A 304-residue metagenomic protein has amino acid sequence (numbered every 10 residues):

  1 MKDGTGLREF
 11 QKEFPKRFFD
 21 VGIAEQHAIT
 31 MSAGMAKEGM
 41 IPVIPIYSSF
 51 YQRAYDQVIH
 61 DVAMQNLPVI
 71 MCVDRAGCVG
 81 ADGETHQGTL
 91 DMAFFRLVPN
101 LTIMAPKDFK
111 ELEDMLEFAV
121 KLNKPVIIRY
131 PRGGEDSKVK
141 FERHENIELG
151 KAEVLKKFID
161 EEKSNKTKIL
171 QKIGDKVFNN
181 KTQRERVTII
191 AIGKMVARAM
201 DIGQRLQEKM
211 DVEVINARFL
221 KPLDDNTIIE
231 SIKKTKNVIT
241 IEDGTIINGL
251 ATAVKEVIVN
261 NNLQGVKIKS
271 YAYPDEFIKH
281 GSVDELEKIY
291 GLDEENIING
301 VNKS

Functional and structural regions predicted by a protein language model:
M1-K124, G134: Thiamine diphosphate
K2-L7, K12, M64, R75-Q87 (+1 more regions): Thiamine diphosphate
